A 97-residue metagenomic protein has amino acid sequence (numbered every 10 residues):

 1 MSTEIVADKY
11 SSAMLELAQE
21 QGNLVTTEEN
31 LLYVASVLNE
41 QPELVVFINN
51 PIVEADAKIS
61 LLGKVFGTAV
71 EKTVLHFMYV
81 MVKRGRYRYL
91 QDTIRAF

Functional and structural regions predicted by a protein language model:
M1-F97: Elongated, mostly alpha-helical coiled-coil "stalk/stator" tethers of large membrane protein machines
